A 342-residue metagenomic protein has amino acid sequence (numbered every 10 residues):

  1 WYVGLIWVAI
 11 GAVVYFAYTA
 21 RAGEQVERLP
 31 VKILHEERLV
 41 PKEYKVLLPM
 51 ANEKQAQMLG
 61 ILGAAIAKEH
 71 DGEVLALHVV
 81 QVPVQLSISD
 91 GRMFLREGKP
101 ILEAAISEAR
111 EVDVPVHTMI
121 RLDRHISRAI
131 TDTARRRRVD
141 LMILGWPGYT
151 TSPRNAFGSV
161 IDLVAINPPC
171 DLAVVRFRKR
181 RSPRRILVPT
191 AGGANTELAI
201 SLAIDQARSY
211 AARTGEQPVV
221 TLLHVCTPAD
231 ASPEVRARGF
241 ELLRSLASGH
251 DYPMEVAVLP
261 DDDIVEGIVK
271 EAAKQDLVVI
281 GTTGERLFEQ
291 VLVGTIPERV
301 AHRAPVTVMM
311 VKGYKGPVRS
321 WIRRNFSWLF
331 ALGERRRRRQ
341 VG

Functional and structural regions predicted by a protein language model:
W1-K42, N52-K54, E108, V112-P115: Alpha-helical transmembrane bundle of multi-pass secondary transport proteins
V3-G4, V8-A22, T133-R180, V269-A331: Gly/Ser-rich helix-loop-strand patches that form or flank binding pockets for ribonucleotide-derived cofactors
Y18-R38, D90-G91, R96-P100, F157-R178 (+1 more regions): Extended, non-globular alpha-helical segments
H35-E97, I101, E108, V114-M119 (+3 more regions): Small/aliphatic-rich secondary-structure junction motif
L59, I126-S127, F157, A199-I200 (+2 more regions): Amphipathic coiled-coil/heptad-repeat helices and related helical stalk/stem segments that mediate oligomerization
A64, D162, R244, E266 (+1 more regions): Active-site phosphate/pyrophosphate- and oxyanion-stabilizing loops and adjacent acidic/basic residues in soluble
D90-V164, C170-A173, R184: Cytosol-/stroma-facing membrane-proximal "stalk/adaptor" domains immediately downstream of transmembrane anchors
R110-M142, A247-V278, T282-F288, K315-G316 (+2 more regions): Structural beta-alpha unit
